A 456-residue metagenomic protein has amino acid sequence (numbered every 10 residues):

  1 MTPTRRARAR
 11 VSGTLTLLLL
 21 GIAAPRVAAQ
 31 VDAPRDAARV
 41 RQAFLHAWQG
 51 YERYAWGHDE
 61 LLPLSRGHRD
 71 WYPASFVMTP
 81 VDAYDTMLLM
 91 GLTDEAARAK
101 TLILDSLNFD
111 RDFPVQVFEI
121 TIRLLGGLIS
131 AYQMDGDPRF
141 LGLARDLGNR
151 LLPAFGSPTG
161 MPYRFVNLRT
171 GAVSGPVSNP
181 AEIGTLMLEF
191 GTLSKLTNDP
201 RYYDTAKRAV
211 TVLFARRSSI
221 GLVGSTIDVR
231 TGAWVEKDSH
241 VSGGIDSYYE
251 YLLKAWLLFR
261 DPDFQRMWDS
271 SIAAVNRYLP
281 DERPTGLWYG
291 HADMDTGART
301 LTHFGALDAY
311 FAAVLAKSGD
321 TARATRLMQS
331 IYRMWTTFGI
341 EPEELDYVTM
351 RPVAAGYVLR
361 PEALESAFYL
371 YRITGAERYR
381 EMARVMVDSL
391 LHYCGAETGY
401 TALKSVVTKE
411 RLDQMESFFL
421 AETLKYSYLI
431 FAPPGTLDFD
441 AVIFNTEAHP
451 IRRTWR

Functional and structural regions predicted by a protein language model:
M1-R5, G21, P25: Coiled-coil-like amphipathic alpha-helices with heptad-repeat character
T2-T14: Bacterial N-terminal signal peptides that target proteins for export
V11, V27-Q30: Non-globular sequence segments
S12-A23: Bacterial N-terminal signal peptides
A29-R456: Glycan-recognition and catalytic cores of secretory/periplasmic carbohydrate-active enzymes
